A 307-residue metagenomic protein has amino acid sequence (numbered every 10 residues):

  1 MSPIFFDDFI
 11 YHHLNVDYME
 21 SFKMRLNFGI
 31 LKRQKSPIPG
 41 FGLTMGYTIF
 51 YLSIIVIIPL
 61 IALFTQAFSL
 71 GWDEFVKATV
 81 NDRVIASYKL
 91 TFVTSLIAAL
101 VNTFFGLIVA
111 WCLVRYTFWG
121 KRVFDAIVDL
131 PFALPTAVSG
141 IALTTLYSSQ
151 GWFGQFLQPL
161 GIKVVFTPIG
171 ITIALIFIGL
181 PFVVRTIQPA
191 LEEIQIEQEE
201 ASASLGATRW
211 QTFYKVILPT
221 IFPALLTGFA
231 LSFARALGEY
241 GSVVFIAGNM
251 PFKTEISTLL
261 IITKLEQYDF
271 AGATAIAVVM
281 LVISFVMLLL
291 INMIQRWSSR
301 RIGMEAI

Functional and structural regions predicted by a protein language model:
L26-F28, L43-Y47, I58, A62 (+4 more regions): C-terminal transmembrane helix and the adjacent membrane-cytosol boundary/short C-terminal tail of inner/organellar
N27-S36, W72-V80, I85, K121 (+3 more regions): Membrane-interfacial helix termini and adjacent extracytoplasmic/periplasmic loops of multi-pass transporters
G29-S36, I97-V128, I141, T145 (+3 more regions): Transmembrane-helix boundary motif in ABC transporter permease subunits
K32-G42, L63-L100, R115-Y116, E266-D269: Periplasmic/extracellular loop-to-transmembrane helix junction in inner-membrane transport proteins
I38, F75, D82, Y240-L290 (+1 more regions): Interhelical loop and adjacent transmembrane-helix boundary motif in polytopic membrane transport permeases
G46-Y47, Y51, L100, L130 (+5 more regions): Transmembrane alpha-helices
I54, K89, V93-F105, V109 (+6 more regions): Hydrophobic alpha-helical transmembrane segments of multipass integral membrane proteins, especially permease/channel
A133-G140: Transmembrane alpha-helices and adjacent helix-loop boundaries
